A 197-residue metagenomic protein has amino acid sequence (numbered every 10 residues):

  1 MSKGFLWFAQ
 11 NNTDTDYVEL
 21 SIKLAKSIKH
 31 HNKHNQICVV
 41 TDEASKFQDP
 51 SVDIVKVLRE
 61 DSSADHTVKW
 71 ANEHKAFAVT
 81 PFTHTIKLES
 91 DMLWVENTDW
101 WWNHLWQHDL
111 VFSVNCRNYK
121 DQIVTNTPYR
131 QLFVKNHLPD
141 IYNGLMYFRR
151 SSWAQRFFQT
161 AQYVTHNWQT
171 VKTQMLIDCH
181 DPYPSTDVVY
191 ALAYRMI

Functional and structural regions predicted by a protein language model:
M1-I197: Glycosyltransferase catalytic domains, chiefly GT-A lineage
